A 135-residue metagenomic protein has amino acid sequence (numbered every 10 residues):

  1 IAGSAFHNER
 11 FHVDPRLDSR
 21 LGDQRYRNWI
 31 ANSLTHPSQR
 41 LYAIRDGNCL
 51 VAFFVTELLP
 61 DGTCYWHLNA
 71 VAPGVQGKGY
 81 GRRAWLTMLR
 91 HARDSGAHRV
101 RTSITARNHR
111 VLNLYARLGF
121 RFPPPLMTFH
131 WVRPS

Functional and structural regions predicted by a protein language model:
I1-R20: Short amphipathic alpha-helix that is part of the acyltransferase structural core
S38-F54: Conserved beta-hairpin
C49-F53, R110, P123: Glycine-rich acetyl-CoA-binding "A-motif" of GNAT/NAT acetyltransferases
G62-P73: Conserved acetyl-CoA binding element of GNAT-fold acetyltransferases
T63, A92-I104: Conserved GNAT acetyl-CoA-binding A-motif
V71, G77-D94, L112-R117: Conserved acetyl-CoA-binding loop-helix of GNAT-fold acetyltransferases
T102-L112, T128-R133: Conserved beta-strand-loop-alpha-helix junction that forms the acyl-donor binding cleft
A116-L126: Conserved acetyl-CoA-binding loop of GNAT-fold acetyltransferases
